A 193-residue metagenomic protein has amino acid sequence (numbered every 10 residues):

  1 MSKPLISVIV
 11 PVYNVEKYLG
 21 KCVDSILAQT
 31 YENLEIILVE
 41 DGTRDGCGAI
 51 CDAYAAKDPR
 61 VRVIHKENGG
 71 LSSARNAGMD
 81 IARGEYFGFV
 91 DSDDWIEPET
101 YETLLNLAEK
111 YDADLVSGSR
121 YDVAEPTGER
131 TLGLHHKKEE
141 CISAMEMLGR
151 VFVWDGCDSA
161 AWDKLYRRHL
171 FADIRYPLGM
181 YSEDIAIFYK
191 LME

Functional and structural regions predicted by a protein language model:
M1-E193: Nucleotide-sugar donor-binding/catalytic module of glycosyltransferases that assemble extracellular/cell-envelope
